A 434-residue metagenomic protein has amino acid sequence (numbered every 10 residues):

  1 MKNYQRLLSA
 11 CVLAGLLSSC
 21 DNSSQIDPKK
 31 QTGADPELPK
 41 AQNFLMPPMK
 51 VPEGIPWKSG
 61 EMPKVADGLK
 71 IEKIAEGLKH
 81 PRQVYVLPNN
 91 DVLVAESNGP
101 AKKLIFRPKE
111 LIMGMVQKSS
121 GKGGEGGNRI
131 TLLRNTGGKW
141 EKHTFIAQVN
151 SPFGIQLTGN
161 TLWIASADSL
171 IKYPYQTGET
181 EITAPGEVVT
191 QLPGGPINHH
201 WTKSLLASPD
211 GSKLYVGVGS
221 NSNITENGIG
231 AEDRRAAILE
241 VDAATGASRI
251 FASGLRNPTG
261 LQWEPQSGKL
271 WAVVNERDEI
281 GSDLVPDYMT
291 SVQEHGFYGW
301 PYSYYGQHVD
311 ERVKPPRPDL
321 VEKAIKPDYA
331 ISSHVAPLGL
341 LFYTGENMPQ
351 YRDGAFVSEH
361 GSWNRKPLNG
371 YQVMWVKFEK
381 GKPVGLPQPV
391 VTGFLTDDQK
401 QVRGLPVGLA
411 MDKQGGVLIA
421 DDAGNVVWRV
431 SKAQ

Functional and structural regions predicted by a protein language model:
L16-S19: C-terminal motif of bacterial Sec signal peptides marking the signal peptidase cleavage site
N22-V65, K103-L104, I112-V116, E125 (+9 more regions): Beta-propeller domain segments
I74-G77, T144-N150, V189-I197, I250-G254 (+3 more regions): Surface loop/turn motifs at the tips and blade-to-blade linkers of beta-strand repeat domains
N89, S97-G99, A167-S169, Y175 (+5 more regions): Short loop/turn segments immediately following the C-termini of beta-strands
D91-L93, T161-I164, K213-G217, K269-V273 (+2 more regions): Conserved beta-propeller blade signature
K142-T161, S166-S208: Asp-box/WD-like beta-propeller blade repeats and closely related beta-sheet repeat scaffolds
A410-Q434: Blade-level signature of beta-propeller repeat domains, shared across WD40, Kelch, NHL, RCC1 and BNR/Asp-box propellers
